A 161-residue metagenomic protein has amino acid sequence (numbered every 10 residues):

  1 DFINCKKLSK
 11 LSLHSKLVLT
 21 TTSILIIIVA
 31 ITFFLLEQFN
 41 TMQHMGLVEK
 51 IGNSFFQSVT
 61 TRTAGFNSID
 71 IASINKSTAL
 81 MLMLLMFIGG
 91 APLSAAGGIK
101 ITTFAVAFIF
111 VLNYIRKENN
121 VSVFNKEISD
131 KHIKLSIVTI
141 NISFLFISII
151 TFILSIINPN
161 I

Functional and structural regions predicted by a protein language model:
D1-I161: Membrane-proximal intracellular helices of multi-pass ion channels
